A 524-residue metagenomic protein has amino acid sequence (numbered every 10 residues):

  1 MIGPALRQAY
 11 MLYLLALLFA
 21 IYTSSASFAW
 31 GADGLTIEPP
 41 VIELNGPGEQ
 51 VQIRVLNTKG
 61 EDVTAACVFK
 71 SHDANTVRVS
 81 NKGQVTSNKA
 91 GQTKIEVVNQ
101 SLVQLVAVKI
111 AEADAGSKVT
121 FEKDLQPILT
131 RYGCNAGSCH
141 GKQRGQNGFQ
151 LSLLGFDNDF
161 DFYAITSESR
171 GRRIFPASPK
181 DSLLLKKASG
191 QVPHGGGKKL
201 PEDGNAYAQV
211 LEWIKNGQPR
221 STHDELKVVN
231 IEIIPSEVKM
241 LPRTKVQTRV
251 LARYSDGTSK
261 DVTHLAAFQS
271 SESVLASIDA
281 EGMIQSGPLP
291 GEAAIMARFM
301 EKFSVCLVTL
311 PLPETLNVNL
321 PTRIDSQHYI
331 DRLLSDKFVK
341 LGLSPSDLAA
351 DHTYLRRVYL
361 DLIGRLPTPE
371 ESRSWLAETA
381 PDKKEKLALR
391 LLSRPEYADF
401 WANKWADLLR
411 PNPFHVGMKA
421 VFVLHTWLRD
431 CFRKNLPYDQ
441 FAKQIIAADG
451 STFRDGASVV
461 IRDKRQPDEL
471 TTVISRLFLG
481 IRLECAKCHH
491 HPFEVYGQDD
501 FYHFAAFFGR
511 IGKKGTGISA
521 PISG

Functional and structural regions predicted by a protein language model:
M1-M11: N-terminal secretory signal peptides that target proteins for export/translocation
M11-A26: Bacterial N-terminal signal peptides
A29-R131, H140-N147, L151-S152, D159-F162 (+2 more regions): Extracytoplasmic soluble-region selector
L129-C134, G480: Flanking scaffold residues of small Cys/His-coordinated metal-binding clusters
S138, L151, G155, F160-T166 (+5 more regions): Short, structured secondary-structure elements that scaffold catalytic or ligand/cofactor-binding regions
Q146-F149, K180-Q209, P345, L408-M418: Axial heme c-ligation environment in periplasmic c-type cytochrome domains
E168-G171: Acyl-group handling in specialized metabolite and lipid biosynthesis
